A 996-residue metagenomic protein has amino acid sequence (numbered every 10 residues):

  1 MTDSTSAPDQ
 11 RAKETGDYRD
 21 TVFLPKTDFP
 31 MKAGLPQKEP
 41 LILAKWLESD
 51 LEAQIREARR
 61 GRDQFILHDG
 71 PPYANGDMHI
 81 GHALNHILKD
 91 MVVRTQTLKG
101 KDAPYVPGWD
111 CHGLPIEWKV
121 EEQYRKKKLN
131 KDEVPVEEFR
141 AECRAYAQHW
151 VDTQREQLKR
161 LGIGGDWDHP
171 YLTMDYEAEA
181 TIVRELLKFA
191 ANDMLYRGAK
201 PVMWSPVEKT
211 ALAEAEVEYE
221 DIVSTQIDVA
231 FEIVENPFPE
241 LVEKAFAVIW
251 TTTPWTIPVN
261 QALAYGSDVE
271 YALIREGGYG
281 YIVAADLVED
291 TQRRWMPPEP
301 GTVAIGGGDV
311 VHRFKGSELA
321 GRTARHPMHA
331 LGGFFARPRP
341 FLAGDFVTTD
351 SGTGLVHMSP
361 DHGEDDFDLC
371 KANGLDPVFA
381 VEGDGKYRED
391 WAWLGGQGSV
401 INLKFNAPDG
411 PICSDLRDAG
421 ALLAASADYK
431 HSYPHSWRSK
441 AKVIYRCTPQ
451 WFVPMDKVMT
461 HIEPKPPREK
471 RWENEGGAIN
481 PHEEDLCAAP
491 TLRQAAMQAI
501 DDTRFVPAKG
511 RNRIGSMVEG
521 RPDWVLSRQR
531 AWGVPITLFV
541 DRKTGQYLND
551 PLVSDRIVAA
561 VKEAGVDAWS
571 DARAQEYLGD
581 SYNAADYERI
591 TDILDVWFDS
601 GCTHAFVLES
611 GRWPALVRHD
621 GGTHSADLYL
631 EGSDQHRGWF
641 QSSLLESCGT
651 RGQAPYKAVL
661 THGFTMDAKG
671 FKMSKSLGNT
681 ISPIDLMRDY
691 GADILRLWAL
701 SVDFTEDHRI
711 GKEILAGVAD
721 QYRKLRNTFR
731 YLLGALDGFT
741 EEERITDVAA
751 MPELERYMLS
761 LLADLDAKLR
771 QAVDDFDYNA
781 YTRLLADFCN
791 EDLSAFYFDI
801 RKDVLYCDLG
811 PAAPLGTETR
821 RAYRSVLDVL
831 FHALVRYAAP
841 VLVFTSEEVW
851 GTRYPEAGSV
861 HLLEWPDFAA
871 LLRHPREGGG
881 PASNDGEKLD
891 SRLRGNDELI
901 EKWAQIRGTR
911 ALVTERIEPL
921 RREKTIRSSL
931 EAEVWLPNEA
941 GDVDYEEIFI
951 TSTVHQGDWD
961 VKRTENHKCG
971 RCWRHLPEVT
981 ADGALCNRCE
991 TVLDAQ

Functional and structural regions predicted by a protein language model:
K13-P115, D168, E177-R184, P239-Y271 (+8 more regions): Structured secondary-structure scaffolds
D110, V202, P206, L212-E220 (+9 more regions): Acidic, turn-prone loop/beta-hairpin segments
D175, G396, I401-N402, G545-D555 (+2 more regions): A broadly conserved sequence feature marking short terminus-proximal activation segments in nucleic acid-centric
P201, S432, T537, E965-K968 (+1 more regions): Short metal-coordination and nucleic-acid-contact micro-motifs, chiefly zinc-binding Cys/His arrays
A407-Y433: Phosphate/diphosphate-binding loops
V443, L548, L976-V979, L993: Cys/His-rich microdomains that often coordinate metals
P467-R468, E473-A489, L872-E898: Intrinsic disorder/low-complexity segments
W973-L976, N987-E990: Cys/His-coordinated zinc-binding microdomains
